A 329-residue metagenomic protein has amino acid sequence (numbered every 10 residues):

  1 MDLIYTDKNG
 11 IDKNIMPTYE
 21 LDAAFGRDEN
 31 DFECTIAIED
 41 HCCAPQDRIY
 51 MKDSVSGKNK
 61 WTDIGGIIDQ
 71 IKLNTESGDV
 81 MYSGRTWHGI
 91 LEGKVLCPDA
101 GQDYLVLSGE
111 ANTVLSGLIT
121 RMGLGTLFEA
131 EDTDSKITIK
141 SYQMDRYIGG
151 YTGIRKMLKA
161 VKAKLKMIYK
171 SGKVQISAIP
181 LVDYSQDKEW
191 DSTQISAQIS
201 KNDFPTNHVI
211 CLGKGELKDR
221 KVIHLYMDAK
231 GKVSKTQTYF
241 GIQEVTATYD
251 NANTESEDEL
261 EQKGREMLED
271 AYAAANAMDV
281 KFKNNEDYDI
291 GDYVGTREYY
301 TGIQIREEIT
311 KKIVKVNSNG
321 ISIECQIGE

Functional and structural regions predicted by a protein language model:
M1-R27, S192-K201: Solvent-exposed edge beta-strands and adjacent loop segments that serve as assembly or binding interfaces
D2, V182-N319: Acidic, small/polar-enriched beta strand-loop surface segments
D12-D53: N-terminal "assembly arms/tails" that initiate or stabilize quaternary assembly in self-assembling proteins
A24-E39, G78-G89, C211, A274-F282 (+2 more regions): Oligomerization/assembly interface segments of phage tail-like spikes and tubes
H41-V55, E286-R297: Short coil-to-beta transition motif at edge beta-strands of beta-rich domains
C43-T126: Surface-exposed cap/loop segments at beta↔alpha junctions
V55-S83, G295-E324: Short beta-strand and beta-hairpin "edge-sheet" elements
K72-Y82, T86-L91, A130-T206, I210: Short beta-strand-centered interaction patches in the first periplasmic/extracellular domains of large envelope
